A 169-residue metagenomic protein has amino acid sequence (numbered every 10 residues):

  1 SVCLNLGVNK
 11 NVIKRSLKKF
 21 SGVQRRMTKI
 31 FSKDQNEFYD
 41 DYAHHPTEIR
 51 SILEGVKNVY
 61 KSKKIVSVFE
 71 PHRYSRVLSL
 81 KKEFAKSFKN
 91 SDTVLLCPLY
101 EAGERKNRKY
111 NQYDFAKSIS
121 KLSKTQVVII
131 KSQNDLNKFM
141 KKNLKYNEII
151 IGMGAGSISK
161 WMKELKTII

Functional and structural regions predicted by a protein language model:
S1-T93: Nucleotide phosphate-binding/pyrophosphate-handling subdomain across enzymes that bind or process nucleotide phosphates
F38-D41, V127, I150: Generic structural signal for residues in well-ordered beta-strands
H44, P71-Y74, L99-A102, A155-I158: Short glycine-rich anion-binding loops that position phosphate/pyrophosphate groups of nucleotides and phosphorylated
S51, S79-K81, N107-R108, K141 (+1 more regions): Short amphipathic alpha-helical segments
E54-K57, K82-K86, N111-Q112, Y146 (+1 more regions): Short, solvent-exposed amphipathic alpha-helical segments in soluble enzyme and RNA/protein-processing domains
A85-Y146: C-terminal helical cap/extension that packs against the catalytic core of soluble nucleotide-cofactor enzymes
D135-K166: A glycine-rich beta-strand to alpha-helix segment that forms a phosphate/ribose-binding loop at ligand/cofactor sites
